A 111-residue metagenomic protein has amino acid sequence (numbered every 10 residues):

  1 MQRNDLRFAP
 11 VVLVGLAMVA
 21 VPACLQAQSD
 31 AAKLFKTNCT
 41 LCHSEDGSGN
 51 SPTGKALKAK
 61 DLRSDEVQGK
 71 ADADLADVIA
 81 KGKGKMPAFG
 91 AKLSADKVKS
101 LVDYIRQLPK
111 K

Functional and structural regions predicted by a protein language model:
M1-S29, K111: N-terminal export/targeting leaders of redox proteins
D5-F8, F35, S48, P52 (+1 more regions): N-proximal short alpha-helices
S29-K58, K83-P87, Q107-K111: Periplasmic/extracellular electron-transfer cofactor-ligation site, primarily the c-type cytochrome heme-c attachment
K60-A73, F89-K97: Electron-transfer interface patches adjacent to heme c in soluble/periplasmic c-type cytochromes and di-/multiheme
Q68-G84: Short Fe-S-cluster ligation motifs
V78-I79, G90-K111: C-terminal capping alpha-helices of c-type cytochrome domains
